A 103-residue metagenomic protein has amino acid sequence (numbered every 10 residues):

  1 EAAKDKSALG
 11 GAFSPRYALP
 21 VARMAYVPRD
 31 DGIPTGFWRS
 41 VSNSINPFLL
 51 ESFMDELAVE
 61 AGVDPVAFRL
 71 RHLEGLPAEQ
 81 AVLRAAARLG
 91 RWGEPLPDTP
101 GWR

Functional and structural regions predicted by a protein language model:
E1-S52: Glycine-rich loop/linker segments at domain edges
D30, P34-R88: N-terminal leader/propeptide and maturation segments of large enzyme subunits in energy/redox metabolism and hydrolases
D55, W92-E94, R103: Generic recognition of flexible, low-complexity loop/linker segments
L70, L96-R103: Short, intrinsically disordered, charge-balanced linker/junction segments flanking boundaries in proteins
A86-P97: Structural signature of cysteine-dependent C-C bond-forming condensing enzymes
